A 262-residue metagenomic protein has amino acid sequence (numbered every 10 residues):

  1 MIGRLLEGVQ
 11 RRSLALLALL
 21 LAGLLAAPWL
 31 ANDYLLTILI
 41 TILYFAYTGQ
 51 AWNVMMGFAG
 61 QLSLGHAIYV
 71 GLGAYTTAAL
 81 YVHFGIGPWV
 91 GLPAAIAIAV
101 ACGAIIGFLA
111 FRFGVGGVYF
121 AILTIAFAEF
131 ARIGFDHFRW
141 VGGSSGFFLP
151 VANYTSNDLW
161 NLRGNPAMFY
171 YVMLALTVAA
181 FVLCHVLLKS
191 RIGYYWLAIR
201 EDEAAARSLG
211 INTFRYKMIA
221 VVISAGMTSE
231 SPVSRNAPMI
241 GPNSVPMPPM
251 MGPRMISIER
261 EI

Functional and structural regions predicted by a protein language model:
M1-Y47, T76-I96, F127-I199, R207-T228 (+1 more regions): Membrane-water interface segments at transmembrane-helix boundaries in multipass membrane proteins
T48-W52, A95-G107, R235: Hydrophobic alpha-helical transmembrane segments of polytopic membrane proteins
V54-L80, L92, I96: Alpha-helical membrane segments and adjacent membrane-interface helices in multi-pass membrane proteins
M55-L62, A110-V118, F138-F147: A cytosolic-side transmembrane-helix exit/cap motif
I68-Y69, F108-H137: Pore- or pathway-lining transmembrane helices of multi-pass membrane proteins that form conduits for solutes/ions
A110, A205-A206: Hydrophobic/aromatic residues within transmembrane alpha-helices of multi-pass small-molecule transporters
S229-A237, S244, R254-R260: Low-acidity, Ser/Thr- and Arg-rich intrinsically disordered low-complexity segments
